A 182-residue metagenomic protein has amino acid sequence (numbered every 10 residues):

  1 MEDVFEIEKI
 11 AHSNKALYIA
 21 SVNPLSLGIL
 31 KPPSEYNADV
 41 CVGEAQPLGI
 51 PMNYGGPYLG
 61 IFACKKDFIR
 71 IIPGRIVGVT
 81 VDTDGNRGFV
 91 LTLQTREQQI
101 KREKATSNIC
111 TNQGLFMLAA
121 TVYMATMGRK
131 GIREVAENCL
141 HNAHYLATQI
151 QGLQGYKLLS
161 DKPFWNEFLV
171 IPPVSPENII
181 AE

Functional and structural regions predicted by a protein language model:
M1-V90, G155, E177-A181: Conserved PLP-enzyme active-site core in the AAT-like
D3, L25, F116, G131 (+2 more regions): Residue-level preference for nonpolar/small residues embedded in alpha-helices
K9, V122, T148, G152 (+2 more regions): Charged/polar, solvent-exposed surface patches and flexible loops
A20, T111, E137, V170-P172: Residue-level marker of alpha-helix boundaries and capping positions
L48-Q154, L158-D161, W165: Active-site C-terminal subdomain of aminotransferase-like
G155-E182: Conserved PLP-binding catalytic core of the aspartate aminotransferase-like
